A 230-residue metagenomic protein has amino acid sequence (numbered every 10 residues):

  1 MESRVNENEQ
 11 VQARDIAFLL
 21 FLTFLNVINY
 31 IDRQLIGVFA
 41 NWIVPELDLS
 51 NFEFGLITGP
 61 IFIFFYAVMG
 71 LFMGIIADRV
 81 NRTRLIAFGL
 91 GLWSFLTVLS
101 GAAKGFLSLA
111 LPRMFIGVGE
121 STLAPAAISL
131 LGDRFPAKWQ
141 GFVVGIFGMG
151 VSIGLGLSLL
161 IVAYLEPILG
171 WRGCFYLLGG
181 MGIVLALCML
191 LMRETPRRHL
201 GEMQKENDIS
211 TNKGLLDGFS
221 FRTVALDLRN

Functional and structural regions predicted by a protein language model:
M1-I31, P45: Cytosolic juxtamembrane N-terminal segment immediately preceding the first transmembrane helix of multi-pass
Q34, I63-L71, S121, L155-G156: Residue-level signature of mid-helix packing/kink "hotspots" within the transmembrane helices of 12-pass Major
F39-V68: Extracellular/periplasmic helix-loop-helix junction of adjacent transmembrane segments in MFS-like secondary
D48, N81, A102-S108, P136: Helix-breaking motifs and short loop linkers at transmembrane-helix boundaries and internal kinks in secondary membrane
V68-K104: Conserved MFS/SLC helix-loop-helix module at the cytosolic interface between two early adjacent transmembrane helices
P112-S152: Cytoplasmic helix-loop-helix junction between adjacent transmembrane helices in 12-TM secondary transporters
F147-E194: Helix-loop-helix hairpin linking two adjacent transmembrane segments in secondary transporters
R193-T223: Flexible cytoplasmic inter-helical loops of multi-pass small-molecule transporters
